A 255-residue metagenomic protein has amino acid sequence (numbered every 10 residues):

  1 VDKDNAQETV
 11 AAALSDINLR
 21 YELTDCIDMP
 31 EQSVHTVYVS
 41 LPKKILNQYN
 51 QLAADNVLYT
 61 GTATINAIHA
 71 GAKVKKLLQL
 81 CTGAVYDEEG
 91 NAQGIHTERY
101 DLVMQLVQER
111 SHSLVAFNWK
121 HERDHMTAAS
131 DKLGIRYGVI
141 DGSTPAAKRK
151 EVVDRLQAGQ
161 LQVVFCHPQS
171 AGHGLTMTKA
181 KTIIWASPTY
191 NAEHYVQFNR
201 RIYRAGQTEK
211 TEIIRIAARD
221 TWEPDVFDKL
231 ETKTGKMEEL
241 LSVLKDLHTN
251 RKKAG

Functional and structural regions predicted by a protein language model:
V1-S111, I213, L230-T232: Inter-lobe coupling linker of SF2 helicases/translocases
K43-I45, H121-E122, P145, S170-G172 (+3 more regions): Conserved nucleotide-binding/hydrolysis micro-motifs of P-loop NTPases
A84, V164, I183-I184, I202: Short, well-ordered beta-strand core segments
H96, N118-H121: Helix N-cap/beta->alpha junction signal
L114-A116, D124-T127, D131-A171: Conserved helicase ATPase core of P-loop NTP-dependent helicases/translocases
A116, C166-H167, W185-S187, I216-A217: Conserved beta-strand segments of the P-loop GTPase G domain that flank and frequently precede/overlap
L175-P188, E212-R215: A short beta-strand element within the Helicase C-terminal
Y190-G255: A conserved SF2-helicase RecA2
